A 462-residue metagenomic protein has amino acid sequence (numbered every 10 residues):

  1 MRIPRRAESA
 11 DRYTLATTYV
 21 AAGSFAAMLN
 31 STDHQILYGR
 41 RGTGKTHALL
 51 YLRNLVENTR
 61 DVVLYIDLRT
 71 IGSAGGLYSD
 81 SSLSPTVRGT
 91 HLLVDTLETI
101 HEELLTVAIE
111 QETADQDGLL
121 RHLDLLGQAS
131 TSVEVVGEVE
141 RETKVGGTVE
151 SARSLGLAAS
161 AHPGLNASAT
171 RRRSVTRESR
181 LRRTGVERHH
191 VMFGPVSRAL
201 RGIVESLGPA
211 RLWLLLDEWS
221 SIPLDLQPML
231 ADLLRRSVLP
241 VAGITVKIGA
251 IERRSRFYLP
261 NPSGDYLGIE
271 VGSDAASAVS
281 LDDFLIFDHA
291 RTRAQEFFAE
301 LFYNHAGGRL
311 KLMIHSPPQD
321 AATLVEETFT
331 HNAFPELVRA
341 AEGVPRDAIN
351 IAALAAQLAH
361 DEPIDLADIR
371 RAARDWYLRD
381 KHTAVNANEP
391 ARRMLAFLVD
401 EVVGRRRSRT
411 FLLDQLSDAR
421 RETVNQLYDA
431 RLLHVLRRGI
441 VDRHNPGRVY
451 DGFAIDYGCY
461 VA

Functional and structural regions predicted by a protein language model:
M1-Q35, R40, E57-R60, S132 (+2 more regions): A short, basic N-terminal segment
G23-V56, A290-Y303: Long, acidic, intrinsically disordered low-complexity segments
R40-L212, R254, G264-A290: P-loop NTPase nucleotide-binding core
A48-L49, G75-Y78, P223-M229, R256-P262 (+2 more regions): A short acidic (Asp/Glu
T90-E102, E300-N304, N425-L432: Short, hydrophobic/amphipathic alpha-helical patches that form generic packing surfaces within helical domains
T184-L215, W219-T330: The catalytic "switch" region of P-loop NTPases
R291-R293, F297-H382: Amphipathic alpha-helical "lid/sensor" segments that cap RecA-like P-loop NTPase cores
T328-F329, A340-G343, Q357, I364-A462: C-terminal leucine-rich, beta-strand-based interaction scaffolds used for sensing/assembly
